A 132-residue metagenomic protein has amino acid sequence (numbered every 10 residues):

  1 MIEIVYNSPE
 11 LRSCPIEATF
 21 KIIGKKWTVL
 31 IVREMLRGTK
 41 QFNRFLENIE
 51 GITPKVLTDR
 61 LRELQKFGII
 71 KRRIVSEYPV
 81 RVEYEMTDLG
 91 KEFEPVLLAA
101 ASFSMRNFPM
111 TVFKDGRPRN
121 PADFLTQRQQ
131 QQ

Functional and structural regions predicted by a protein language model:
M1-L11, K66, K71, D88-L89 (+1 more regions): C-terminal regulatory/oligomerization modules of transcriptional regulators
L11, I52, R81, E85-D88: A structural signal for alpha-helical segments
S13-V56: N-terminal helix-turn-helix DNA-binding core of bacterial DNA-binding proteins
A18, E47, D59, P95-L98 (+1 more regions): Generic recognition of well-ordered alpha-helical segments within structured catalytic/regulatory domains
T39, I49, L61, G90 (+1 more regions): Short amphipathic alpha-helical/adjacent loop interface patches that line ligand and macromolecule-binding sites
L57, L61-L64: Basic amphipathic alpha-helical segments that dock to polyanions
Q65-E85: Beta-hairpin "wing" of winged helix-turn-helix
